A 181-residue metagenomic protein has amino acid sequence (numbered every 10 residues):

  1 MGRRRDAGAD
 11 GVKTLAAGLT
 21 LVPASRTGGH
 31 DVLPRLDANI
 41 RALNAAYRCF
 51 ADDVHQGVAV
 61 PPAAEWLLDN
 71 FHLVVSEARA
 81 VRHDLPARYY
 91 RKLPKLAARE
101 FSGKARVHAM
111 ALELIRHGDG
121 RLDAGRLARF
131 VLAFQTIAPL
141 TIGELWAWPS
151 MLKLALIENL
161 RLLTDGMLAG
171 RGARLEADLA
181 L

Functional and structural regions predicted by a protein language model:
G2-S102, D178-L179: ATP-dependent phospho-/nucleotidyl transfer catalytic cores
D31, P62, A98, G118-L122 (+2 more regions): Conserved aromatic-histidine-acidic binding/catalytic patches
V54, L85, Y89-K92, T141 (+3 more regions): Secondary-structure transition/capping residues
S76, G103-L145, L152-A169: Active-site activation/catalytic loop segments of kinase-like enzymes and analogous catalytic loops in related
D165-L181: Long, compositionally biased
